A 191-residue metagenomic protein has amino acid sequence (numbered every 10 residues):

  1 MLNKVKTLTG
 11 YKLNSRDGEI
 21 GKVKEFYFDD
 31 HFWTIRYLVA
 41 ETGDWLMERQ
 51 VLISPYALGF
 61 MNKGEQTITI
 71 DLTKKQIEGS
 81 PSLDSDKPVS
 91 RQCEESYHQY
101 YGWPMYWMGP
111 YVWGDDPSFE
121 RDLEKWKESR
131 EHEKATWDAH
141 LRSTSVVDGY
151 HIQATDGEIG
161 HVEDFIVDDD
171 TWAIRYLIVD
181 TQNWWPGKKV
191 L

Functional and structural regions predicted by a protein language model:
M1-L191: Peripheral interaction segments used for macromolecular assembly
